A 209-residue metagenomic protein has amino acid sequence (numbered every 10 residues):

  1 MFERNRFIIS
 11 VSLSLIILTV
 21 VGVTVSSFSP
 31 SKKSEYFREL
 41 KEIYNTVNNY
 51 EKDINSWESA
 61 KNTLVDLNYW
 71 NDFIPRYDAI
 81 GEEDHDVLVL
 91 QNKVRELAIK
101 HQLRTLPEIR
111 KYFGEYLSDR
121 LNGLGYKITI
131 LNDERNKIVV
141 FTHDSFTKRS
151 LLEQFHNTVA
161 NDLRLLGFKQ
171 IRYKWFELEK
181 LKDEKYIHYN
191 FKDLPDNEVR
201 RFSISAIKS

Functional and structural regions predicted by a protein language model:
M1-I16: N-terminal Sec-pathway targeting helices
L18-K32: Bacterial Sec-dependent signal peptides at the C-terminal "C-region" and cleavage site
S29-T63: Immediate post-signal-peptide N-terminus of mature secreted/exported proteins
F37-L40, Y44, L67, Q91 (+3 more regions): Extracytoplasmic/secreted envelope proteins and their assembly/folding machinery, especially bacterial periplasmic
K52-L88: Amphipathic, non-membrane alpha-helical rod segments
R76-E108, E198-I207: Repeat-associated, polar segments at repeat-unit boundaries in modular proteins
R104-R149, F168-S209: Polar/charged, Gly/Pro-rich intrinsically disordered segments
T147-G167: Long, charged/polar, surface-exposed segments that mediate recognition or autoinhibition
